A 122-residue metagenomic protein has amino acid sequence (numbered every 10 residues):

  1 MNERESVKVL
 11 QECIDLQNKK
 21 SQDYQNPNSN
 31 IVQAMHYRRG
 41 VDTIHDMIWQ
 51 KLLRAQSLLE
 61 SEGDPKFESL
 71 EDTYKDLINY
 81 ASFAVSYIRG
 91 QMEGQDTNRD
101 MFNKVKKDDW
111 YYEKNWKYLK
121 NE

Functional and structural regions predicted by a protein language model:
M1-E122: Intrinsically disordered, low-complexity regulatory regions that flank transcription factor DNA-binding cores
